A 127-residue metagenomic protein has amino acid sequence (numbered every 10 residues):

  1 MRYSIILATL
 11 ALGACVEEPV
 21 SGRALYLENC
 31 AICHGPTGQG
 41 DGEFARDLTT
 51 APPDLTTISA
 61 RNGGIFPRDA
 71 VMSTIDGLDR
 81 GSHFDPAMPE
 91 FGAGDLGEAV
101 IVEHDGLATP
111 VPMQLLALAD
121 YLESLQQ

Functional and structural regions predicted by a protein language model:
M1-A8: Sec-dependent signal peptide recognition, specifically the positively charged N-region followed immediately by
L12-A14: C-terminal motif of bacterial Sec signal peptides marking the signal peptidase cleavage site
V16-E18: Bacterial signal peptide processing site
V20-A31, A108-P112: Sequence context surrounding c-type heme c attachment/ligation sites in exported
Y26-P36, M88, L118, L122: The canonical Cys-X-X-Cys-His
Q39-G40: Short, non-ligating residues that shape and space the ligands of small metal-coordination modules and catalytic
D47-L107, L118, L122: Extracytoplasmic electron-transfer domains, predominantly the class I c-type cytochrome c fold
Q126-Q127: Short, solvent-exposed mixed-charge patches
